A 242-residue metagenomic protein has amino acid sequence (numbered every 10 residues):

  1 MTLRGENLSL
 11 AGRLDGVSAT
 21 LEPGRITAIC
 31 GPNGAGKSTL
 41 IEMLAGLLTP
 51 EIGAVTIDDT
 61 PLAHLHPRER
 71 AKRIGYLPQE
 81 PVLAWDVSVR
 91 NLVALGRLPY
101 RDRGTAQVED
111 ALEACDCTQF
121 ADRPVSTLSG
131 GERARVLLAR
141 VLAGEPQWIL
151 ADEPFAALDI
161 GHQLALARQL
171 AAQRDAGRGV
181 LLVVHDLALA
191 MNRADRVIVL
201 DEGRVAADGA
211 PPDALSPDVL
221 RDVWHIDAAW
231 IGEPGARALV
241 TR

Functional and structural regions predicted by a protein language model:
C30-P32: The feature captures the beta-strand-to-loop junction immediately N-terminal to the Walker
A45: Helix-to-loop junction immediately C-terminal to a conserved catalytic motif
G53-P61, R70: Conserved ABC transporter NBD signature motif
T105-F120: Conserved ABC ATPase "signature" region
I149-E153: Catalytic Walker B motif of ABC-type/P-loop ATPase nucleotide-binding domains
R221-R242: ABC ATPase nucleotide-binding domains
